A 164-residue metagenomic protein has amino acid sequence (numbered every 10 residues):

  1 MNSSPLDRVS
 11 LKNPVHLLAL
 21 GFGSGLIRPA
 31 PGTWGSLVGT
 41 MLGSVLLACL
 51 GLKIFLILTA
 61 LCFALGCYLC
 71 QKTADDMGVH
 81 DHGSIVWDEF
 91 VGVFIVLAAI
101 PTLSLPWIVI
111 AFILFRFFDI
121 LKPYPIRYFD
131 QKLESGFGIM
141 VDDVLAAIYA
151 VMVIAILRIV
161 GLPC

Functional and structural regions predicted by a protein language model:
M1-S4, T102, V109-A111: Active-site-proximal helix-loop elements at catalytic-domain edges
N2-S36, Y68-V96, F117-I148: Interhelical loop and helix-boundary elements at the membrane-water interface of polytopic inner-membrane proteins
L18, T33-V38, K53-A60, V86 (+3 more regions): Hydrophobic alpha-helical transmembrane segments
V38-G51, I95-I100, I154: Interfacial segments of multi-pass membrane proteins
S44, T59-Y68, L97, A111-I120 (+1 more regions): Alpha-helical transmembrane segments of multi-pass membrane proteins
L46-A60, G78, I126-G136, L162: Membrane interface segments of multi-pass transport proteins and intramembrane proteases
I156-C164: Juxtamembrane boundary at the C-terminal end of a transmembrane helix
